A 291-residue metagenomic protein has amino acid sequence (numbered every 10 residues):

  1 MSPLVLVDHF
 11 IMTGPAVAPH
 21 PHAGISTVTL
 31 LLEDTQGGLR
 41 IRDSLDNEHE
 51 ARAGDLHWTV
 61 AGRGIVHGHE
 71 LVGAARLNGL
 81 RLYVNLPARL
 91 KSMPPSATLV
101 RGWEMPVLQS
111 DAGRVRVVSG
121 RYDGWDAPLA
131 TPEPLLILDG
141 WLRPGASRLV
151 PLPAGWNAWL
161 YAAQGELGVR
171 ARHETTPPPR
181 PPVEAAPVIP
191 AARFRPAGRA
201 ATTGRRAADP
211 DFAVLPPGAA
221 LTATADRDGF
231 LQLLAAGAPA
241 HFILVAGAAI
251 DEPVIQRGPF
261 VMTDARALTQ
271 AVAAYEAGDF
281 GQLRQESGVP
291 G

Functional and structural regions predicted by a protein language model:
M1-G291: Jelly-roll (double-stranded beta-helix
